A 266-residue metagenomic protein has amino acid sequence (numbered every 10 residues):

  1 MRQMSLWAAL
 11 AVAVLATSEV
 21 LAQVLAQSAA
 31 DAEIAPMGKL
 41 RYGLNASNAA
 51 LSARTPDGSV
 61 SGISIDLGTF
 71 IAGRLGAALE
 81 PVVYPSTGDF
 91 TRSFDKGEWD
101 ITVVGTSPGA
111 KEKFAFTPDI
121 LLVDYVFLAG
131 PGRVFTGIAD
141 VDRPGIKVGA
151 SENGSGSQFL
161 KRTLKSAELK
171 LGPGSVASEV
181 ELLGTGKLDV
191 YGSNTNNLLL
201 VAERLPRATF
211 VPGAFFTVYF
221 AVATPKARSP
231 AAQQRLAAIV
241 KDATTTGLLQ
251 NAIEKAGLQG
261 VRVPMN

Functional and structural regions predicted by a protein language model:
A8-E19: Bacterial N-terminal signal peptides
V24-G105, R235, A243-T246, K255: Extracytoplasmic small-molecule ligand-binding "clamshell" domains of the periplasmic binding protein/Venus flytrap
V24-L25, G62-R74, G132, A139-I146 (+2 more regions): Extended ligand-binding regions for polar small-molecule ligands
R41, G76-A78, D95-V104, G145-K147 (+2 more regions): Alpha-to-beta junction loops
L44-A49, G58-R74, V126-V176, T195-N197: Bilobed "Venus flytrap"/periplasmic-binding protein-like clamshell domains and structurally analogous long
A46, L121-A129, T195, L199-K241 (+1 more regions): Periplasmic-binding protein-like
T69, G73, A78-D142, R207-F215: Acidic, polar ligand-binding/catalytic clefts
G88, G105-K113, F159-R162, L182-F216: A ligand-binding cleft/hinge motif common to bilobed small-molecule-binding domains
